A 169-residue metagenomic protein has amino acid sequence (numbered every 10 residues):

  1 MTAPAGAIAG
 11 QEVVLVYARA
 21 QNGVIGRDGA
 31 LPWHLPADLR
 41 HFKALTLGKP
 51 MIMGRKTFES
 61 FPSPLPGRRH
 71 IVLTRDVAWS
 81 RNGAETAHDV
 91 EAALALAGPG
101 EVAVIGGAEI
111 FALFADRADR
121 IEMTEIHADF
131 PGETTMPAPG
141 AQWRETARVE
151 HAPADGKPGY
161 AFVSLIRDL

Functional and structural regions predicted by a protein language model:
M1-A7: Basic/polar N-terminal segments that are highly enriched at the extreme N-terminus, encompassing both cleavable
I8-L169: Flexible, gly/pro- and Lys/Arg-enriched active-site loops
